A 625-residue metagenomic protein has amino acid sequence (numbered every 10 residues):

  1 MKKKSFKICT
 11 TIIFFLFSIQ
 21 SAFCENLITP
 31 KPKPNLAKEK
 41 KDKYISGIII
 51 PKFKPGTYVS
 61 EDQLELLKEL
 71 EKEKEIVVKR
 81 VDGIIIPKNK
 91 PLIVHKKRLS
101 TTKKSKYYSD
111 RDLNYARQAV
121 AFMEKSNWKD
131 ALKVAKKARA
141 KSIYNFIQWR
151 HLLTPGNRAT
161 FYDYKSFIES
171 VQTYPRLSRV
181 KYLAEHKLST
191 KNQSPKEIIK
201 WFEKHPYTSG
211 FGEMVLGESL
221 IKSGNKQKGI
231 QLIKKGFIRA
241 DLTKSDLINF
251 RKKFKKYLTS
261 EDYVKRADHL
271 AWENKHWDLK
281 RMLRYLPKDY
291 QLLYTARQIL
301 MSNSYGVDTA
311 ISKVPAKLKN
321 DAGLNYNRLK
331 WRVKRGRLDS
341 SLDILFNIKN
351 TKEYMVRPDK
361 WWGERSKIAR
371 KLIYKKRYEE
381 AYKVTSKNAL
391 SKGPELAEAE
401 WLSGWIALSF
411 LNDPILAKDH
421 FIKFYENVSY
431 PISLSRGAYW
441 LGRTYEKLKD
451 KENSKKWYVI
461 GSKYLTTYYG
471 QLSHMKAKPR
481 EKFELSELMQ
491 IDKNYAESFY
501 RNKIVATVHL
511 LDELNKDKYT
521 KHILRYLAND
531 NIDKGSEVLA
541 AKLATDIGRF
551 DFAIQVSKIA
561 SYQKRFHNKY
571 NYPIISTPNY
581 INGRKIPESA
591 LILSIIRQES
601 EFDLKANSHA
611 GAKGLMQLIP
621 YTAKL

Functional and structural regions predicted by a protein language model:
K2-E25: Classical Sec-dependent N-terminal signal peptides that target proteins to the secretory pathway
C24-K106, L527: Proline-rich, low-complexity linker regions of envelope-associated factors in Gram-negative bacteria
T102-Y108, L132-S142, L153-G156, K165-R176 (+14 more regions): Solenoid-like repeat scaffolds
Y115, Q148, K181-A184, E213 (+8 more regions): TPR repeat positional signature
Q118, Q148-H151, A184, L216 (+9 more regions): Structural register within alpha-helical repeat arrays
F122, P155, L188, L220 (+7 more regions): Residue at a conserved register position within TPR or TPR-like alpha-solenoid repeats
K125, T154, K191-N192, S223 (+7 more regions): Structural motif corresponding to the intra-repeat A-B loop/turn of tetratricopeptide repeats
S142, W149-H151, Y162-S170, Y182 (+16 more regions): Catalytic glycan-binding domains that act on GlcNAc-containing polysaccharides
